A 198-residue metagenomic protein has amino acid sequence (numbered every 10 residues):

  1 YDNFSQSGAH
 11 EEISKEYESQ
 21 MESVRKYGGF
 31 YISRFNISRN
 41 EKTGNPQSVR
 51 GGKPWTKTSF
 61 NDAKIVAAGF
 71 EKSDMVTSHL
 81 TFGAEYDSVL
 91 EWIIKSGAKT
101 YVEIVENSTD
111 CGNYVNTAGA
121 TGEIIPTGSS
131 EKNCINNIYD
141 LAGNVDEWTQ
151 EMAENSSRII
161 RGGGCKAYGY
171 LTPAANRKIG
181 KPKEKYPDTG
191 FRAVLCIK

Functional and structural regions predicted by a protein language model:
Y1-D140: Short aromatic-cysteine micro-motif
R39, K57-E71, V76-T77, T81 (+2 more regions): Disulfide-stabilized, aromatic/cysteine-rich ligand-recognition loop
D87, N144, R158: Glycine-centered loop/turn positions within well-structured domains that cap or flank conserved ligand/cofactor-binding
K95, E151-E154: Short, well-ordered loop/turn and helix-capping segments at boundaries between secondary-structure elements and domains
D140-L141, D188: Residue-level recognition of short, solvent-exposed, well-ordered loop/turn junctions that link secondary-structure
A142-E151: Active-site-proximal beta-strands of protease catalytic cores
